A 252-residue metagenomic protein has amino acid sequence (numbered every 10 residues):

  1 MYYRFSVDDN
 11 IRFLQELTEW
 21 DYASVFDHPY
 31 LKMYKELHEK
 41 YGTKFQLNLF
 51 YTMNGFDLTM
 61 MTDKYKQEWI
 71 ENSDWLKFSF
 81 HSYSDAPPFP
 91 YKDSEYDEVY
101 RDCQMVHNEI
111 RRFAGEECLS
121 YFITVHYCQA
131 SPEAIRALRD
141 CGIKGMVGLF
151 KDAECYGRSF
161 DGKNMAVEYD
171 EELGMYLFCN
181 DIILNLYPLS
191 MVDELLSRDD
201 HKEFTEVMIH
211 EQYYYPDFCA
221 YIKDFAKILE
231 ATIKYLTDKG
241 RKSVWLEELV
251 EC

Functional and structural regions predicted by a protein language model:
M1-E71, V207: Active-site beta->alpha N-cap acidic-glycine motif
S6, F45-L49, K77-F80, F122-T124 (+3 more regions): A structural signal for short, well-ordered beta-strand segments and their strand-loop junctions that often border
L17-E19, P90-S94, F218-K223: Short, solvent-exposed loop/turn segments at secondary-structure boundaries
D21-K35, D57-K66, D97-E109, P188-E194 (+1 more regions): Well-ordered, non-membrane alpha-helical segments in soluble/globular domains
K44-S131, E203-V207, E211-Y215: Metal-dependent polysaccharide deacetylase catalytic core of the NodB/CE4 family, i.e., the active-site-bearing domain
F56-L58, E117-C118, T124-Q212, C219-I222: Active-site-adjacent pocket scaffolds in enzyme catalytic domains
M146-F150, E211-C252: C-terminal domain-boundary segment and adjacent tail
